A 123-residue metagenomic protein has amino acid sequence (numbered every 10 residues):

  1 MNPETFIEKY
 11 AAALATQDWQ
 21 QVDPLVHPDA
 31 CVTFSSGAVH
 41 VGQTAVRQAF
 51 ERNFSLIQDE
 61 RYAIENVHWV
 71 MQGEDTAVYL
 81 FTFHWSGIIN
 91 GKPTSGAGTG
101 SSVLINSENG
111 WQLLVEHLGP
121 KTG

Functional and structural regions predicted by a protein language model:
M1-Q21, C31-G123: A beta-strand edge to alpha-helix "cap/lid" segment located at domain peripheries
